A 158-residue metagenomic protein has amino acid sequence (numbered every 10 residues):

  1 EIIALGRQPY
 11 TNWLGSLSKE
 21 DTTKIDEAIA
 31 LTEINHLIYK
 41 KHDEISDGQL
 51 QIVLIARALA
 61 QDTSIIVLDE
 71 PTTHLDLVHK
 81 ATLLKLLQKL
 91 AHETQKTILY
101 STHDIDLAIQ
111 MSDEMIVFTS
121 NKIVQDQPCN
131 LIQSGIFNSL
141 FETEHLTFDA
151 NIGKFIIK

Functional and structural regions predicted by a protein language model:
A4, K19-L37: Conserved ABC ATPase "signature" region
K41-I45, Q49: Conserved ABC ATPase signature
I55, L83: Hydrophobic anchor residue at the start of the ABC signature
D62: Conserved catalytic motifs of ABC-family nucleotide-binding domains
I66-D69: Catalytic Walker B motif of ABC-type/P-loop ATPase nucleotide-binding domains
T102-H103: H-loop/switch region of ABC-family ATPase nucleotide-binding domains
F141-K158: ABC ATPase nucleotide-binding domains
